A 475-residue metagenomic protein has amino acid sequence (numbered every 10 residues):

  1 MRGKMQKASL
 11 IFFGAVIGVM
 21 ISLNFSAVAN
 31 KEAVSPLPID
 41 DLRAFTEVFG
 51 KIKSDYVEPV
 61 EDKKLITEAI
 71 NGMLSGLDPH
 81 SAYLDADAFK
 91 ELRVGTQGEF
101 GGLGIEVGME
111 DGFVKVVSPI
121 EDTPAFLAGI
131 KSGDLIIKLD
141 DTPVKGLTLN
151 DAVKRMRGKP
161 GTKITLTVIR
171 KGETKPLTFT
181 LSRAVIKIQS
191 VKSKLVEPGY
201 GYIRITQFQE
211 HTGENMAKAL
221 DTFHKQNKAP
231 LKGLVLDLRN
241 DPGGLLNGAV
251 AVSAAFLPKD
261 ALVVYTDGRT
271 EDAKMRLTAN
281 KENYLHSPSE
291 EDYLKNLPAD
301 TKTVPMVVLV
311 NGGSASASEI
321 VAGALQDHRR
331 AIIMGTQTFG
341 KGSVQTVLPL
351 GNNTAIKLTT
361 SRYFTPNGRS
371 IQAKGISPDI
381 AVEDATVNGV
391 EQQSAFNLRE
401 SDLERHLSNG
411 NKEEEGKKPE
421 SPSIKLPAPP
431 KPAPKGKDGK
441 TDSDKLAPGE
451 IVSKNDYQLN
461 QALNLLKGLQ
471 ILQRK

Functional and structural regions predicted by a protein language model:
R2-A15, M20-A27, K192-K475: C-terminal "post-core" interaction segments
R2-L234, N240-P242, A255-P258, I424-K475: Flexible, low-complexity junctional segments that flank or bridge functional domains
